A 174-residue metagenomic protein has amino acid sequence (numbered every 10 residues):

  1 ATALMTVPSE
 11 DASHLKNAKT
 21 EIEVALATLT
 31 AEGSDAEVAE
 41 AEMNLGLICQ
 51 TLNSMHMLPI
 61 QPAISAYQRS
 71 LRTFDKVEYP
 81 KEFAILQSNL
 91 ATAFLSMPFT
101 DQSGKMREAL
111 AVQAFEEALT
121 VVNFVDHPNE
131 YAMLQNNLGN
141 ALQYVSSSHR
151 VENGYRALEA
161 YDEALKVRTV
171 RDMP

Functional and structural regions predicted by a protein language model:
T2-T6, A36-T51, K81-S96, N129-Y144: Conserved alpha-helical positions within TPR/SEL1-like repeat arrays
L4-N17, Q50-P62, L95-L110, Q143-R156: Short coil/turn connectors between adjacent alpha-helices in alpha-solenoid helical repeat scaffolds
E10, G33, E78, S103 (+3 more regions): Structural signature of alpha-solenoid helical repeat scaffolds
A36, K81-F83, M106-A109, N129 (+2 more regions): Residue signature of alpha-solenoid helical repeat architecture, marking inter-repeat boundaries and helix-start
